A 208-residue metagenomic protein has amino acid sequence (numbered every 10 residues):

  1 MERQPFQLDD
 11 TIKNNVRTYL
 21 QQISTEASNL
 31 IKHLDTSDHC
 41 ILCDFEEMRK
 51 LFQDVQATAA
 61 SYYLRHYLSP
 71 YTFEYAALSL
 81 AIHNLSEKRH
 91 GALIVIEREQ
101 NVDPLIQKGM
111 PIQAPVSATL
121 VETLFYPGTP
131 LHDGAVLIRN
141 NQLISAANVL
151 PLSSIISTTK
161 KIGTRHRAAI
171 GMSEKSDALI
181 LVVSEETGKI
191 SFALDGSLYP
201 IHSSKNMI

Functional and structural regions predicted by a protein language model:
M1-I208: Divalent-cation
